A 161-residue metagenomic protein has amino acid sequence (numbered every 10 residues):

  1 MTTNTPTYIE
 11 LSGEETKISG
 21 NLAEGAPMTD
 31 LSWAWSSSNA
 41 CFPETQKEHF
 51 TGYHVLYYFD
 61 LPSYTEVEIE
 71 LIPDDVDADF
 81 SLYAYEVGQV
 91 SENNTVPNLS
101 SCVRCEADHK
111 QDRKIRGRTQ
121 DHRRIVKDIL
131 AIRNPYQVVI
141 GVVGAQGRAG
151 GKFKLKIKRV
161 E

Functional and structural regions predicted by a protein language model:
M1-L11, A23, P27-M28, S32-E161: Acidic, Ser/Thr/Pro-rich low-complexity intrinsically disordered segments
S19-N21: Short amphipathic
